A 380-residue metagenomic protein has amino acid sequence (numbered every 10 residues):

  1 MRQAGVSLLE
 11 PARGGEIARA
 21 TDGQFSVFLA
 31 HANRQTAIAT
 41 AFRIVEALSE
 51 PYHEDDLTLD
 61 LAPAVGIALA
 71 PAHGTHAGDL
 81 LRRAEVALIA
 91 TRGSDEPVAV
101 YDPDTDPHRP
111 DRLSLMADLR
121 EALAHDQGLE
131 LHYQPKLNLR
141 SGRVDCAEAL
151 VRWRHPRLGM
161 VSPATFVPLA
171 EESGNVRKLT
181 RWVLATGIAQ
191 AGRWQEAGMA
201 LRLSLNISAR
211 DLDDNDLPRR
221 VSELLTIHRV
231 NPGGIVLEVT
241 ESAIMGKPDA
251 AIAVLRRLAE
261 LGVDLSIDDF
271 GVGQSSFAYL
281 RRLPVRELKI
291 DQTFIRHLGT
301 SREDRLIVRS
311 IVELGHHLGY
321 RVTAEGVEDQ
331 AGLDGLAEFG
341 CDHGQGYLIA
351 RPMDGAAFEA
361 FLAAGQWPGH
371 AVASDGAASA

Functional and structural regions predicted by a protein language model:
M1-L9, A18-D22, S26, R34-F42 (+5 more regions): Conserved long alpha-helical elements within nucleotide-processing catalytic cores of c-di-GMP signaling and class III
A4-L9, T36-E54, V183-G192: Alpha-helical scaffold within the catalytic cores of cyclic-nucleotide enzymes
I17, R43, A47-H53, L57 (+12 more regions): Cyclic nucleotide signaling catalytic output domains
I17-T21, L48-A64, G159, Q195-L201 (+1 more regions): Catalytic core regions of nucleotide second-messenger enzymes
S26-A37, H53-T58, A62-L80, D104-H108 (+4 more regions): Catalytic strand-loop-helix junctions within cyclic-nucleotide turnover domains
D111-L169, N206, I267, Q345 (+2 more regions): Active-site core of bacterial EAL-family cyclic-dinucleotide phosphodiesterase domains
E130, L139-E148, S173-A250, S266 (+1 more regions): Catalytic core of bacterial c-di-GMP phosphodiesterases, primarily the EAL and HD-GYP domains, capturing alpha-helical
L203, R219-L298, S310, L314-P352: The catalytic core of metal-dependent phosphodiesterases that act on cyclic dinucleotides
